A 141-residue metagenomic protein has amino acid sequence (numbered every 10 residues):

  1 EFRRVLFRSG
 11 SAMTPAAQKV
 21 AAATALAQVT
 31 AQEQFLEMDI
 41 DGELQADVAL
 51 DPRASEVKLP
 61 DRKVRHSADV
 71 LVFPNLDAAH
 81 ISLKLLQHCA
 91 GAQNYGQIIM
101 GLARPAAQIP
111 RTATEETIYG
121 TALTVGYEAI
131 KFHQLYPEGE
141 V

Functional and structural regions predicted by a protein language model:
E1-L6: Short, small-residue-biased leader/transition segments that mark boundaries at the very start of proteins
F7-S11, E43-A46, L76-D77, R111-T112: Short, ordered loop/turn segments at secondary-structure junctions
S11-V70: Active-site rim loops that border cofactor/substrate pockets in soluble metabolic enzymes
D61-K63, A78, L83-V141: Internal helix-turn-beta structural module
D69-V70, P74-I81: A cross-taxonomic marker for long C-terminal extensions/tails that follow the last structured domain
